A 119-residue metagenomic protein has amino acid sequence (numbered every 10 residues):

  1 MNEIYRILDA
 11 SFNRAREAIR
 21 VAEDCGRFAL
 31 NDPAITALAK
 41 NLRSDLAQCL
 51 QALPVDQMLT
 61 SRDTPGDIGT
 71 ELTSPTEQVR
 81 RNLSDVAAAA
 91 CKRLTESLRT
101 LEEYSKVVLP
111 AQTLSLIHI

Functional and structural regions predicted by a protein language model:
M1-I4: Solvent-exposed, flexible loop/coil segments flanking beta-strands in beta-rich domains
I7-A10, R14-E17, V21, A34 (+6 more regions): Charged, amphipathic alpha-helical oligomerization/scaffolding segments
D24, Q51-N82, V86-A88, R93-E103 (+1 more regions): Long, low-complexity or tandemly repetitive, helically biased scaffold regions used for multimeric assembly/adhesion
G26-N41, S105-S115: Extended intrinsically disordered, low-complexity coil regions enriched in Ser, Thr, Gly, Ala and often Pro
I117-I119: Conserved small/polar residues in nucleotide/adenosyl-binding loops
